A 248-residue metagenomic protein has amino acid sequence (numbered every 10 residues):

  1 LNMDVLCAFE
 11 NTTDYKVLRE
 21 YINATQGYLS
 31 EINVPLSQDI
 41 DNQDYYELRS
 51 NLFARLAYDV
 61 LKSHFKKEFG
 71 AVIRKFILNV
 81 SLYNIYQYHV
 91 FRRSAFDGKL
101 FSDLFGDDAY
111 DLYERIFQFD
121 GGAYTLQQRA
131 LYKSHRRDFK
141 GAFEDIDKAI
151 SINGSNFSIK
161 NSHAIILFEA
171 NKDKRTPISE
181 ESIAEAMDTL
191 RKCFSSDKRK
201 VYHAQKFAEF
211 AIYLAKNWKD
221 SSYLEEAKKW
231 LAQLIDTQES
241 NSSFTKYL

Functional and structural regions predicted by a protein language model:
L1, F244-Y247: Short, intrinsically disordered, charge-balanced linker/junction segments flanking boundaries in proteins
N2-K140, A149, N161: C-terminal leucine-rich, beta-strand-based interaction scaffolds used for sensing/assembly
S63-K67, S94-G106, A130-G141, F168-A184 (+1 more regions): Short coil/turn connectors between adjacent alpha-helices in alpha-solenoid helical repeat scaffolds
V72-I77, F105-F117, K140-S151, P177-S195 (+1 more regions): Alpha-helical repeat scaffolds
G121-G122, G154-N156, K160, K198-K200: Short helix-capping/linker turns of helical repeat alpha-solenoids
T125, I159, V201-H203, S243-T245: TPR alpha-solenoid repeat register
Q128, S162-E169, K206-Y213, Y247-L248: "A position-specific structural signal for the A-helix of alpha-solenoid helical repeats
